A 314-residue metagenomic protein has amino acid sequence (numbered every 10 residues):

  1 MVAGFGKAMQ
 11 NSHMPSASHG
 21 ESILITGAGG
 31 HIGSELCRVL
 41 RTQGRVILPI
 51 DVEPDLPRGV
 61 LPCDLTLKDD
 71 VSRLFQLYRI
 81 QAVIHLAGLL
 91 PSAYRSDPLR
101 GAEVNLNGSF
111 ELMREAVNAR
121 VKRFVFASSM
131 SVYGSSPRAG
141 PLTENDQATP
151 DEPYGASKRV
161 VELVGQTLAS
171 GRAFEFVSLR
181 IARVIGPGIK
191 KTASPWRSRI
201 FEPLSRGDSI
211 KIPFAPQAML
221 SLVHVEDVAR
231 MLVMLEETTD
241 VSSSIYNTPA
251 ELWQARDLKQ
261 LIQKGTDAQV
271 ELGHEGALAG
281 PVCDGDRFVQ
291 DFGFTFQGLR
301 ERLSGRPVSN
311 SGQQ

Functional and structural regions predicted by a protein language model:
P15, S22-T42: N-terminal Rossmann NAD(P)H-binding glycine-rich loop of SDR-like oxidoreductase domains
L56, V225, R256, Q260 (+4 more regions): Conserved C-terminal active-site "lid" loop/helix of NAD(P)H-dependent oxidoreductases that clamps the redox cofactor
L65-V104: NAD(P)H-binding glycine-rich loop region in Rossmannoid oxidoreductase-like domains and their noncatalytic homologs
F110-P153: Conserved Rossmann-fold NAD(P)-dependent oxidoreductase catalytic core, especially the SDR/UDP-sugar
S135-R138, T149-V177: Active-site Tyr-X1-5-Lys
R159, I185-S198, P213, V225 (+1 more regions): Glycine/proline-rich active-site loop of Rossmann-fold NAD(P)-dependent oxidoreductases
L163-A218: NAD(P)-dependent short-chain dehydrogenase/reductase
A229, M234-G276, G285: Mid/C-terminal beta-alpha module of Rossmann-like enzyme folds, strongest in SDR-family dehydrogenases/epimerases
